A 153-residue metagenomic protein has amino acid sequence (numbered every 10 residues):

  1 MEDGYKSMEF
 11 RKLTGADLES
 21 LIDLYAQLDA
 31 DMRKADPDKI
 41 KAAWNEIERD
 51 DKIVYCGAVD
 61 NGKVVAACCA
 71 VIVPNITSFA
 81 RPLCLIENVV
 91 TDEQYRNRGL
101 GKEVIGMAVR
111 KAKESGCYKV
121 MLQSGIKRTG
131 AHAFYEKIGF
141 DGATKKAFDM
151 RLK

Functional and structural regions predicted by a protein language model:
M8, G62-A67, C84: Glycine-rich phosphate/pyrophosphate-binding loop shared by adenosine-nucleotide-utilizing enzymes
M8-L21: A short beta-loop-alpha structural element at the N-terminal edge of CoA-dependent acyl/N-acetyltransferase catalytic
I22-N45: Conserved GNAT-fold acetyl-CoA-binding loop/helix
N45-G57, L85: A short helix-loop-beta-strand connector motif used in the catalytic cores of GNAT acetyltransferases and, in some
G57, K63-I72, V90: Conserved beta-strand in the GNAT
T91, N97-R110, K137: Conserved acetyl-CoA-binding loop-helix of GNAT-fold acetyltransferases
I105, A112-S124: Conserved GNAT acetyl-CoA-binding A-motif
M121-A131, D149-K153: Conserved beta-strand-loop-alpha-helix junction that forms the acyl-donor binding cleft
